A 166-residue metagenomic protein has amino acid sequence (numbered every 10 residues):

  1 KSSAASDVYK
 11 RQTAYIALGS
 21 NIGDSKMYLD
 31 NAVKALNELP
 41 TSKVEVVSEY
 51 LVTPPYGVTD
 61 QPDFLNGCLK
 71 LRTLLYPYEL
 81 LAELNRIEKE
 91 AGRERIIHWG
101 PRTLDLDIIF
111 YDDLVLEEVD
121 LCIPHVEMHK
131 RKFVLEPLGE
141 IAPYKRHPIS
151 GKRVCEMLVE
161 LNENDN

Functional and structural regions predicted by a protein language model:
K1-Y9: Single conserved hydrophobic/aromatic residue that forms the stacking wall/gate of nucleotide- or nucleobase-binding
S2-S3, S20, S48, D107: Short linear Ser/Thr-Pro motifs
D7, D24, D105-D107: Acidic side chains
R11-L18, I22-I97, D113: Nucleotide and nucleotide-moiety/phosphate-recognizing core
P55-F64, L75-N166: Flexible, gly/pro- and Lys/Arg-enriched active-site loops
